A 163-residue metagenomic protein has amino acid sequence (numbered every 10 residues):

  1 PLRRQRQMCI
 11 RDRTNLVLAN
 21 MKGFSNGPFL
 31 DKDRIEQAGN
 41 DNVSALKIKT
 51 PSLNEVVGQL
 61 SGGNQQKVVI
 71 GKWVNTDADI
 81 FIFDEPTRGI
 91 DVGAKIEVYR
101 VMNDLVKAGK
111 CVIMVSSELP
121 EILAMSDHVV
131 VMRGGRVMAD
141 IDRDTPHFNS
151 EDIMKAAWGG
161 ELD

Functional and structural regions predicted by a protein language model:
P1, P120, F148: Short alpha-helical
P1-R6, I10: Single conserved hydrophobic/aromatic residue that forms the stacking wall/gate of nucleotide- or nucleobase-binding
Q5, N15, A38, D152-A157: Amphipathic alpha-helical interaction/coupling elements
D12-M138: Helical hairpin unit composed of two closely spaced alpha helices linked by a short loop
S25-N26, R136-L162: Conserved beta-strand-loop-alpha-helix hinge in the C-terminal portion of ABC ATPase nucleotide-binding domains
N40, L162-D163: A short, hydrophobic secondary-structure junction motif
